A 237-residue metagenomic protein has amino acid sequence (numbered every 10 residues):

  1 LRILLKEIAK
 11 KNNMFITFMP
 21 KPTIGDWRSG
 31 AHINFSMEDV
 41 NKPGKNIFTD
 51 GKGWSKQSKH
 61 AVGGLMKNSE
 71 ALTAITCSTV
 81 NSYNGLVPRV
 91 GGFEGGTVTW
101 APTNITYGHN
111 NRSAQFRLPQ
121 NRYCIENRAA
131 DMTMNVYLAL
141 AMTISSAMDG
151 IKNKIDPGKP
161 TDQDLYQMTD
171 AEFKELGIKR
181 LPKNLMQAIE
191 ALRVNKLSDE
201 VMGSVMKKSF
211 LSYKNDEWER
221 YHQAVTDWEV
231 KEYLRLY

Functional and structural regions predicted by a protein language model:
L1-T161, A171-K174: Active-site capping/gating regions of soluble enzymes
Q163-Y237: Acidic, glycine-enriched catalytic cores built around paired aspartates
